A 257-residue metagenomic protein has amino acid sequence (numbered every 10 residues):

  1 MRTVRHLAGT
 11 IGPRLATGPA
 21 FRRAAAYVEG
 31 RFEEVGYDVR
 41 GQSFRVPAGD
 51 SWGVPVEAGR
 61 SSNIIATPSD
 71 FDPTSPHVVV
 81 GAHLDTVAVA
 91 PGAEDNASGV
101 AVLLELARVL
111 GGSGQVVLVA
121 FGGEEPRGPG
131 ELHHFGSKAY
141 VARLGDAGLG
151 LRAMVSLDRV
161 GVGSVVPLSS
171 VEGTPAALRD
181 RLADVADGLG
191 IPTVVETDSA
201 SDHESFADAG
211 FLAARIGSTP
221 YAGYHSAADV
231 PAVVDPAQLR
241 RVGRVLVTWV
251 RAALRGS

Functional and structural regions predicted by a protein language model:
M1-A25, V35, D85, L157-V162 (+2 more regions): N-terminal capping segment at the start of a domain
R2, H6, R23, Y27-E34 (+10 more regions): Extracytoplasmic/secreted proteins, especially bacterial periplasmic and envelope-associated proteins
V4, A8-L15, F32-G36, P68 (+6 more regions): Sec/Tat-exported extracytoplasmic proteins
H6-S69: A non-catalytic alpha/beta surface segment that caps or lines the substrate-entry region of metallo-dependent hydrolase
D38, R45-P47, F71-P73, L84-A88 (+5 more regions): Solvent-exposed loop/turn segments at secondary-structure junctions within structured extracellular/periplasmic domains
R40-G41, I65, H77-G81, V117-A120 (+4 more regions): Structural recognition of the beta-strand scaffold that forms the well-ordered cores of secreted hydrolase catalytic
R60, V87-R181, V185, T193-D198: Acidic/histidine-rich catalytic neighborhood of metal-dependent amide-processing enzymes
A153, V160-S257: Active-site-adjacent substrate-binding region of metalloamidase/peptidase-like peptide-processing proteins
